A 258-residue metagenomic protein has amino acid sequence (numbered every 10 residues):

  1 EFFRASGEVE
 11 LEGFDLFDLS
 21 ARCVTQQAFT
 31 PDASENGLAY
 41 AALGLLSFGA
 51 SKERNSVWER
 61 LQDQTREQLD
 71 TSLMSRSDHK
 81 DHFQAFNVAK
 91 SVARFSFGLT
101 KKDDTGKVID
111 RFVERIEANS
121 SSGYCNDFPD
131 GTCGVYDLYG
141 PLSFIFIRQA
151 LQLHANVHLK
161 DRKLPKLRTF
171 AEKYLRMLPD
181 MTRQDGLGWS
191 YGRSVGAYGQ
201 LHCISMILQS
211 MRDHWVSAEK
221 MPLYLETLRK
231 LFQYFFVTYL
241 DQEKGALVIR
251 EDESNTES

Functional and structural regions predicted by a protein language model:
E1-M211: Aromatic-lined, polymer-binding surfaces characteristic of secreted/periplasmic polysaccharide-degrading enzymes
Q184, G188, C203-S258: Extended polysaccharide-engagement surfaces of secreted carbohydrate-active enzymes
